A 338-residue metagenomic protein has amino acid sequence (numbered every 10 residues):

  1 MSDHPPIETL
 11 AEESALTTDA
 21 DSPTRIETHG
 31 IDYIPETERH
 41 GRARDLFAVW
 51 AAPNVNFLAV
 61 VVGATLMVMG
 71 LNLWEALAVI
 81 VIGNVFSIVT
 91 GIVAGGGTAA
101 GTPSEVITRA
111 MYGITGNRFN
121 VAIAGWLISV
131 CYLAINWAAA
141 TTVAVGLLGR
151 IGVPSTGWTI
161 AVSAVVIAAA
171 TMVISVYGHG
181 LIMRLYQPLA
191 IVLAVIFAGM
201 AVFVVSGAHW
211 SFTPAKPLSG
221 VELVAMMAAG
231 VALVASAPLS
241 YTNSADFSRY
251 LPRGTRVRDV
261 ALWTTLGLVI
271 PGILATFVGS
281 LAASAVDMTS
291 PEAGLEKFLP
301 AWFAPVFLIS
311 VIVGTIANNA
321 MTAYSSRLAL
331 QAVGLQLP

Functional and structural regions predicted by a protein language model:
S2-L73, A225-G230, R249-D259: Membrane-interface "cap" regions at the ends of multi-pass membrane proteins
P6, E38, V68, A138-V165 (+2 more regions): Inter-helical loop and helix-membrane interface segments of multi-pass membrane transporters/permeases
P35, R39-A43, Y177-A190, T242-I270 (+2 more regions): Hydrophobic, small-residue-rich membrane helices and short re-entrant helix-turn-helix hairpins that build
A43-A59, A201-H209, K216-A282, W302-A320: Hydrophobic, membrane-embedded alpha-helices of multi-pass small-molecule transporters
V68, G95, M111, F119 (+4 more regions): Membrane-water interface regions at transmembrane-helix termini and the short interhelical loops of multi-pass membrane
V79-Y112, V121-I135: Juxtamembrane transmembrane-helix boundary signature
N117-G152, T315-A332: Hydrophobic transmembrane alpha-helices that form the core helical bundles of multi-pass secondary transporters
A122, R150-V176, I191-V202, L233-S244 (+3 more regions): Transmembrane alpha-helical segments of multi-pass small-molecule transport proteins
